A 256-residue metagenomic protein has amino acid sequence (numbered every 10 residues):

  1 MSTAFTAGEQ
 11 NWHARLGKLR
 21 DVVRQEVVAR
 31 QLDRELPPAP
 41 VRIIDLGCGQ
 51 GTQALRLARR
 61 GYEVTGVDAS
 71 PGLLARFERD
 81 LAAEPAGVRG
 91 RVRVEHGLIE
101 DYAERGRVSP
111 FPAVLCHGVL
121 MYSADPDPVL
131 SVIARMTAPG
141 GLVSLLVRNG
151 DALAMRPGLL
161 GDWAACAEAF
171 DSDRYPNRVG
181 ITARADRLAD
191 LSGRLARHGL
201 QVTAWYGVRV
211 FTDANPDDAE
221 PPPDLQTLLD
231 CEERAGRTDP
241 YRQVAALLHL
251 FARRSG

Functional and structural regions predicted by a protein language model:
M1-A39, T52, R56, L73-R76 (+2 more regions): Conserved class I S-adenosyl-L-methionine
P40-G47: Conserved class I S-adenosyl-L-methionine
T52, R56-Y102: Class I SAM-dependent methyltransferase SAM/SAH-binding core
L115: A conserved beta-strand element that flanks and buttresses the S-adenosyl-L-methionine
D127-L142: A short glycine-rich, Lys/Arg-flanked "PGG" loop and its adjoining helix->strand segment in the class I
L142-F170: Conserved class I S-adenosyl-L-methionine
I181-G199, W205: Short alpha-helix
A204-G256: A C-terminal cap/extension of S-adenosyl-L-methionine-dependent methyltransferases that defines the acceptor-substrate
